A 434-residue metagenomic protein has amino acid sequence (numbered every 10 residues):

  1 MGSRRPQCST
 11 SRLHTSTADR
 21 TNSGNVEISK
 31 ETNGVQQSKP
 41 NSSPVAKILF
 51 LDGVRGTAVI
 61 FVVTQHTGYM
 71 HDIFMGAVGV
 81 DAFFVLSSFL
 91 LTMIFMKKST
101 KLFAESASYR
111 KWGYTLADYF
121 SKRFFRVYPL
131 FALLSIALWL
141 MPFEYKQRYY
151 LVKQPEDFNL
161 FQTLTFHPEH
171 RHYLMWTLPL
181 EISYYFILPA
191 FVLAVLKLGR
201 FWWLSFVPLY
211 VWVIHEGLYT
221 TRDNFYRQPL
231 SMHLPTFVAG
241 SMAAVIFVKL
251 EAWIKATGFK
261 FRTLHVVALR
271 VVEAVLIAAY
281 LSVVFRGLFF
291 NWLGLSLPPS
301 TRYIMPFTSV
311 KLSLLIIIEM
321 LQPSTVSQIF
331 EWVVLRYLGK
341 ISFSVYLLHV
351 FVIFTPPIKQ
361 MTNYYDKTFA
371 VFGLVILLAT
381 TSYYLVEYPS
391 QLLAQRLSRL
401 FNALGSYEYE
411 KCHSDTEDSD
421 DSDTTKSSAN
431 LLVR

Functional and structural regions predicted by a protein language model:
M1-R5, R12-S43, L90, M96-T100 (+4 more regions): C-terminal "closing" transmembrane helix and its immediate cytosolic amphipathic cap in multi-pass membrane proteins
R5, R12, G24-E27, G34 (+5 more regions): Membrane-interface helix-loop-helix regions
A46-L102, Y128-F131, H167, V310-L314 (+2 more regions): Functionally critical transmembrane alpha-helices in membrane proteins and complexes, commonly lining
A46-L49, M70-V80, E169-L180, L218-A239 (+1 more regions): Interfacial loop-to-helix transition and helix-capping segments at the boundaries of transmembrane helices
I60-T67, W139-L140, V207-T220, A274-L288 (+2 more regions): Aromatic-anchored segments of alpha-helical transmembrane domains
A77-V80, F84, M96-Y145, Q154-N159 (+7 more regions): Transmembrane alpha-helical segments and their boundary/interface "anchor" motifs in multi-pass integral membrane
I182-V211, V245-A268: Solvent-exposed interhelical
F237, S241-M242, A268-S390, Y409-D418 (+1 more regions): Alpha-helical transmembrane segments of multi-pass integral membrane proteins
